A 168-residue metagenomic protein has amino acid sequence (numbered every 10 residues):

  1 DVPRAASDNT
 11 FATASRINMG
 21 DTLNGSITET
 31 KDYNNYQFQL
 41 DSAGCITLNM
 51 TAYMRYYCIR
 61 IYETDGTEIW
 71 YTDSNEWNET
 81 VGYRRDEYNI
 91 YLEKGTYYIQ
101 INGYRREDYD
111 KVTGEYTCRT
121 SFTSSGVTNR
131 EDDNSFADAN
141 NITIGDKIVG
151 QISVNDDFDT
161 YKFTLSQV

Functional and structural regions predicted by a protein language model:
D1-I17, N34-Y36, I61-E68, Y88 (+2 more regions): C-terminal edge strands of extracellular/lumenal beta-sandwich accessory domains
M19-T47, Y83-Y88, Y98, D146-V168: Non-catalytic, beta-strand-enriched accessory regions in extracellular/secretory proteins and membrane protein
G25-I27, M54-R84, Y104-E107, Q151: Surface-exposed beta-strand/loop patches in noncatalytic accessory domains and peripheral targeting/linker segments
K31, M54-R55, K111, D156: A cross-taxa feature marking solvent-exposed loop/turn segments within ectodomains of secreted and single-pass membrane
C45, Y56-C58, E115-T117: Exposed beta-strand and adjacent loop surfaces of beta-rich binding modules that mediate intermolecular recognition
N49-M50, Y109: Short consensus segments that form the blades of beta-propeller domains, in both extracellular/periplasmic
A52-M54, L92-K94, Q167: A generic beta-sheet turn/junction motif
